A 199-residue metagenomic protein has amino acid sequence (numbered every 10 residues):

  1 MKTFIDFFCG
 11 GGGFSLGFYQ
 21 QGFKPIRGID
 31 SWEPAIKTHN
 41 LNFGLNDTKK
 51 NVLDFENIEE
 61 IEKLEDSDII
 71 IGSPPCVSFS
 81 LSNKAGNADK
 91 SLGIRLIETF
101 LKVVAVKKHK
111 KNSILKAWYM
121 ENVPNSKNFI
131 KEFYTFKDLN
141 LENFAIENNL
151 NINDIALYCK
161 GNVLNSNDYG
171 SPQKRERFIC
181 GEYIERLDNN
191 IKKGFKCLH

Functional and structural regions predicted by a protein language model:
M1-F4: Extreme N-terminal starter segment of soluble prokaryotic enzymes
F7-G11: Class I SAM-dependent methyltransferase "Motif I" SAM/SAH-binding loop
G17-K24, N42: A short, Lys/Arg-enriched amphipathic alpha-helix followed by its capping loop at the start of a domain
G28-I29: The conserved SAM/SAH-binding core of class I Rossmann-like methyltransferase domains, concentrating on the hydrophobic
W32-E33: Conserved SAM/SAH-binding beta-strand->alpha-helix loop
K37-T48: Short, conserved SAM-binding/catalytic segment of Class I S-adenosyl-L-methionine-dependent methyltransferases
I58-S67, C76-H199: Class I S-adenosyl-L-methionine
